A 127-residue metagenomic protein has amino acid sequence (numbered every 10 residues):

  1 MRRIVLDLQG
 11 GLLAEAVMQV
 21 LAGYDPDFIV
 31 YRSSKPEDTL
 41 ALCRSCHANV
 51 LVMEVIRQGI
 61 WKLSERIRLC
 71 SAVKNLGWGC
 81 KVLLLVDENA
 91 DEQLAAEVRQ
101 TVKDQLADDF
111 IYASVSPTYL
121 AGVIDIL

Functional and structural regions predicted by a protein language model:
D7-L8: Conserved acidic carboxylate
G11-Y31: Two-component/phosphorelay signaling modules centered on CheY-like receiver
S34-V50, Q58-I60: Acidic, metal-coordinating helix/loop segments flanking the phosphotransfer/catalytic sites of two-component signaling
L51-N75, N89, A95: Conserved phosphotransfer microenvironments
S64, R68, L84-D109: Alpha4 helix (beta4-alpha4-beta5 surface) of REC/receiver domains from two-component response regulators
N75-L83: His-Asp phosphorelay/catalytic-motif detector in bacterial-type signaling
Y112-I124: C-terminal output helix
